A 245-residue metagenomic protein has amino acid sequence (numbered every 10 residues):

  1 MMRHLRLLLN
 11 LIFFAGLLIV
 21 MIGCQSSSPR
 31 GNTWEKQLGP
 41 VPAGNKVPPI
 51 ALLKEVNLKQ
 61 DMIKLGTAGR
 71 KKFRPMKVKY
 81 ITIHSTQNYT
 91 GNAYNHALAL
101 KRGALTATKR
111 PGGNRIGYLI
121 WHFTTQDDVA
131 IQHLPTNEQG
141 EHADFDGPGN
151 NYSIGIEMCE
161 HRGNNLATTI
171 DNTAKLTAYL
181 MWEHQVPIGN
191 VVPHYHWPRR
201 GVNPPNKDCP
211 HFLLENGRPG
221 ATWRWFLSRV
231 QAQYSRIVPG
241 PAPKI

Functional and structural regions predicted by a protein language model:
M2-I12: Bacterial N-terminal signal peptides that target proteins for export
N10-M21: Bacterial N-terminal signal peptides
C24-F145: N-terminal catalytic cores of peptidoglycan-degrading enzymes
C24-L58, R162-I245: Basic/polar, cationic surfaces and motifs that engage anionic cell-wall and phosphate/carboxylate ligands
A68-R70, I120, A143, E157-A167 (+1 more regions): Second-shell loop/turn segments in exported
F73-P75, P111-R115, D144, P148 (+2 more regions): Extracytoplasmic/periplasmic, Sec-exported soluble proteins
T82, H122, G155-E157, V192: Soluble periplasmic/extracytoplasmic beta-strand elements of cell-envelope proteins
G147-G155: Short coil-to-beta-strand
